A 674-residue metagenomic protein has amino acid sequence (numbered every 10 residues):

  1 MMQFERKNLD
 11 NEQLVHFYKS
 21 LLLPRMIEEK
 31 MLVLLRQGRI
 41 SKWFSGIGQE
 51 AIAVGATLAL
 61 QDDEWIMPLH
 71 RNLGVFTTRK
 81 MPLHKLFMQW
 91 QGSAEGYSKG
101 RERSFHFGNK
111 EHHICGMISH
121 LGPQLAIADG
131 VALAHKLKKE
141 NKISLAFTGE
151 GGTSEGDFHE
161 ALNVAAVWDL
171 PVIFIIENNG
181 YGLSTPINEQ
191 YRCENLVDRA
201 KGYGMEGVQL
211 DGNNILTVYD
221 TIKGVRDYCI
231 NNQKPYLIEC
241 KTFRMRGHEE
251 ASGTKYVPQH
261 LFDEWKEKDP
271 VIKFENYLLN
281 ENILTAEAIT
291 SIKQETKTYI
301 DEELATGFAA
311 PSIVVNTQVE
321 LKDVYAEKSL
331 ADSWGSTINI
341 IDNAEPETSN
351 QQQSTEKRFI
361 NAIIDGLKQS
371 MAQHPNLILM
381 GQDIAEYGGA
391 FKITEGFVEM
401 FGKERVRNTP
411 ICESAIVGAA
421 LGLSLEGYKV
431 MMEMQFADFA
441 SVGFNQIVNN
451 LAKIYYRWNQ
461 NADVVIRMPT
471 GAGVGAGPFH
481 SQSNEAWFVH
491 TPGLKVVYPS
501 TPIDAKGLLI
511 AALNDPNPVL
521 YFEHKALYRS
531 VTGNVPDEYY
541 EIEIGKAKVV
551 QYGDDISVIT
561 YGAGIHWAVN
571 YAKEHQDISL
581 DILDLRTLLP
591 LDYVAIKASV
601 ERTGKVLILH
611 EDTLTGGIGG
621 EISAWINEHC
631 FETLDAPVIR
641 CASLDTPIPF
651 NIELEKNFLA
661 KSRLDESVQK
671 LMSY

Functional and structural regions predicted by a protein language model:
M1-I52, R246, E250-F401, I411 (+2 more regions): Conserved acidic/glycine
M26-E29, V33-W168, P186-R192, V197 (+3 more regions): Cofactor-binding active-site loop characterized by glycine-rich and histidine/acidic residues
E29, A94-N109, E386-M400, G533-E538 (+1 more regions): Acidic-glycine-rich active-site phosphate/pyrophosphate-binding loop
V33-R39, S104-I118, N141-A146, G180 (+8 more regions): Glycine/charged-rich beta-loop-alpha catalytic/anionic-binding loops adjacent to active sites
K42-Q49, H70-R71, F107-L125, G149 (+8 more regions): Active-site nucleophile and cofactor-binding loops and adjacent substrate-binding regions of central metabolic enzymes
V54-D62, D129-E140, L162-W168, K201-G202 (+6 more regions): Alpha-helix C-terminal capping segments
G92-S98, A166-I176, R405-N408, L451-M468: A glycine-rich helix N-cap at a beta->alpha junction
H113-E302, A309, V489-L609: Glycine-rich ThDP/TPP pyrophosphate-binding loop and its adjacent helix/strand module within ThDP-dependent enzymes
